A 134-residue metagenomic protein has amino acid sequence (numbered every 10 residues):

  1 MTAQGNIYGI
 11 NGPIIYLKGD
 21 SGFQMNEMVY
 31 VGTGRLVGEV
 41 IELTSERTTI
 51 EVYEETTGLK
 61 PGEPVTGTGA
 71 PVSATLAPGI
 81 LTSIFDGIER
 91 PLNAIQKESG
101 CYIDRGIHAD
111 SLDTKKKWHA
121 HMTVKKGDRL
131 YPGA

Functional and structural regions predicted by a protein language model:
T2-A3, G9-N11, L17-A134: Acidic-enriched and Gly/Ser
